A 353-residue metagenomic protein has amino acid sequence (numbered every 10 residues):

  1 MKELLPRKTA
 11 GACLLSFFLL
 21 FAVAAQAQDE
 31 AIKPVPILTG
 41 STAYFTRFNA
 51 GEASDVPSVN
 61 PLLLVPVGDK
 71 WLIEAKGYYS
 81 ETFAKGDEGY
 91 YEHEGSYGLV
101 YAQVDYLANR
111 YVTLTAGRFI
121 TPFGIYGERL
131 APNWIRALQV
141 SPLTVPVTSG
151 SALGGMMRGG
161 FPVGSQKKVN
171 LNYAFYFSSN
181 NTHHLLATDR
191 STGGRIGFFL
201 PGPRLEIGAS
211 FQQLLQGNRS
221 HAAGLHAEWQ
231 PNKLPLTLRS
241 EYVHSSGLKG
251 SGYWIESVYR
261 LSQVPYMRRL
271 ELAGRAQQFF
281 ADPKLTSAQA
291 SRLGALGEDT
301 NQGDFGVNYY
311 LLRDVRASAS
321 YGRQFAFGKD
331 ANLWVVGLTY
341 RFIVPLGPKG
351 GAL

Functional and structural regions predicted by a protein language model:
K2-L14: Bacterial N-terminal signal peptides that target proteins for export
L14, A22-A53, Y266-L270, F342-L353: Outer-membrane beta-barrel biogenesis signature
D29-Y44, A50-N180, T188-R190, G197-R204 (+2 more regions): Outer membrane beta-barrel
I32-P34, T39, K70, G197-A295 (+1 more regions): Detector for outer-membrane/organellar transmembrane beta-barrel domains, recognizing the amphipathic beta-strand
F48-S54, S80-A84, E94, V147-L153 (+5 more regions): Solvent-exposed loop/turn segments connecting transmembrane beta-strands in outer-membrane beta-barrel proteins
N60-L62, A102-D105, M156-R158, R195-G197 (+6 more regions): Outer-membrane beta-barrel architecture
D69-I73, Y111-L114, G164-Y173, G202-I207 (+4 more regions): Repeated loop/turn-to-beta-strand initiation elements of outer-membrane beta-barrel proteins
M157, S257, D330-L353: Outer-membrane beta-barrel "beta-signal"
